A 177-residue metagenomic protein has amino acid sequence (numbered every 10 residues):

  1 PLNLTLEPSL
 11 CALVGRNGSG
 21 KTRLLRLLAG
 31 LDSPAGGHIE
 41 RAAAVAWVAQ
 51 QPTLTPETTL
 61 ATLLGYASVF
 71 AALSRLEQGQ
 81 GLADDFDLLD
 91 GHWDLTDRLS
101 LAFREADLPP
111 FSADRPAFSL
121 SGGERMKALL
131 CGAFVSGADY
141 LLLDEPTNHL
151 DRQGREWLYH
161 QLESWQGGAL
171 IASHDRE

Functional and structural regions predicted by a protein language model:
P1-S9, G37: Conserved beta-strand
V14-R16: The feature captures the beta-strand-to-loop junction immediately N-terminal to the Walker
A29: Helix-to-loop junction immediately C-terminal to a conserved catalytic motif
A35-A43: ABC nucleotide-binding domain "signature motif"
L54-S119: ABC-family P-loop ATPase nucleotide-binding domains
L141-E145, L150: Catalytic Walker B motif of ABC-type/P-loop ATPase nucleotide-binding domains
S173-H174: H-loop/switch region of ABC-family ATPase nucleotide-binding domains
